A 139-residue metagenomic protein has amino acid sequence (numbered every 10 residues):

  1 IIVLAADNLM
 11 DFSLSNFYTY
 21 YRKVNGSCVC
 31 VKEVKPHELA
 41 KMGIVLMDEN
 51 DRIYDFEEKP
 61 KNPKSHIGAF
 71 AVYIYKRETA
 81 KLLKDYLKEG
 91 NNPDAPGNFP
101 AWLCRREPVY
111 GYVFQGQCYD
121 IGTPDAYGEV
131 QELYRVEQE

Functional and structural regions predicted by a protein language model:
I1-D48, K84: Conserved beta-loop-beta/alpha segment of the NTase-like Rossmann-fold superfamily that binds/positions NTPs
I2, Y18-R22, R52-E139: Catalytic-core segments of class I nucleotidyltransferases/pyrophosphorylases that form NMP-activated intermediates
